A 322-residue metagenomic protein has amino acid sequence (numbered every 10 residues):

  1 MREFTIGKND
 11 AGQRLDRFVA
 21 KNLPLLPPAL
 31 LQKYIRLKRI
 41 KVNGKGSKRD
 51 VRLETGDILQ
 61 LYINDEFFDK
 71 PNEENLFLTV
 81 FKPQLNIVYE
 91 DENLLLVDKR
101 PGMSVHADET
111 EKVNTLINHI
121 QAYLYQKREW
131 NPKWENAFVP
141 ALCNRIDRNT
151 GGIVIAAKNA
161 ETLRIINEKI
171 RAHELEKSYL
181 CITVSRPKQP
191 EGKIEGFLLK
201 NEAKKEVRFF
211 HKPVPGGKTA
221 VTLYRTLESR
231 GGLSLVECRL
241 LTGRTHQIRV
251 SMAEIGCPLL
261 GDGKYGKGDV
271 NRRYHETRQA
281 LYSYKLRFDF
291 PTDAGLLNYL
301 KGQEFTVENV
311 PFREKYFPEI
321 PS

Functional and structural regions predicted by a protein language model:
M1-S322: RNA pseudouridine synthases
